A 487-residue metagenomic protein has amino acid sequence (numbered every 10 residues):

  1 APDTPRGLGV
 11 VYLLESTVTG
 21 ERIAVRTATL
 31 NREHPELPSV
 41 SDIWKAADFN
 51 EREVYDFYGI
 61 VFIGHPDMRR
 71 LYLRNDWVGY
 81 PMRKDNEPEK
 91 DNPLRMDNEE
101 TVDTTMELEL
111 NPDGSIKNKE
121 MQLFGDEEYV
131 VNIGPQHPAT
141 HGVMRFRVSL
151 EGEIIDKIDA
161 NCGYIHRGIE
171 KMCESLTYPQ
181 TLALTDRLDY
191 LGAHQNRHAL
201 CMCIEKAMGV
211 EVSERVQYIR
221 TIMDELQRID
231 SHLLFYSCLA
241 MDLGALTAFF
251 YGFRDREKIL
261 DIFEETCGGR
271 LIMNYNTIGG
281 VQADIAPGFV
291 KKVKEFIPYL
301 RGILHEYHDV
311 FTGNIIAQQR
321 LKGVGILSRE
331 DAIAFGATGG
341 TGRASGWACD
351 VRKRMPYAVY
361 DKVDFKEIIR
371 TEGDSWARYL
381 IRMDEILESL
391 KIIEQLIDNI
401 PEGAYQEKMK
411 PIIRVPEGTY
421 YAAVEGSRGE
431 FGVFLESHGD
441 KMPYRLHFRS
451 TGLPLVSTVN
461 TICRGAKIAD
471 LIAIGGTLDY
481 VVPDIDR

Functional and structural regions predicted by a protein language model:
A1-I154, I316-V324, D331, S389 (+4 more regions): Terminal low-complexity/charged segments
N75, L108-H141, S149-R445, R449-R487: Active-site bordering "gate/hinge" segments that shape substrate access to catalytic or cofactor-binding pockets
